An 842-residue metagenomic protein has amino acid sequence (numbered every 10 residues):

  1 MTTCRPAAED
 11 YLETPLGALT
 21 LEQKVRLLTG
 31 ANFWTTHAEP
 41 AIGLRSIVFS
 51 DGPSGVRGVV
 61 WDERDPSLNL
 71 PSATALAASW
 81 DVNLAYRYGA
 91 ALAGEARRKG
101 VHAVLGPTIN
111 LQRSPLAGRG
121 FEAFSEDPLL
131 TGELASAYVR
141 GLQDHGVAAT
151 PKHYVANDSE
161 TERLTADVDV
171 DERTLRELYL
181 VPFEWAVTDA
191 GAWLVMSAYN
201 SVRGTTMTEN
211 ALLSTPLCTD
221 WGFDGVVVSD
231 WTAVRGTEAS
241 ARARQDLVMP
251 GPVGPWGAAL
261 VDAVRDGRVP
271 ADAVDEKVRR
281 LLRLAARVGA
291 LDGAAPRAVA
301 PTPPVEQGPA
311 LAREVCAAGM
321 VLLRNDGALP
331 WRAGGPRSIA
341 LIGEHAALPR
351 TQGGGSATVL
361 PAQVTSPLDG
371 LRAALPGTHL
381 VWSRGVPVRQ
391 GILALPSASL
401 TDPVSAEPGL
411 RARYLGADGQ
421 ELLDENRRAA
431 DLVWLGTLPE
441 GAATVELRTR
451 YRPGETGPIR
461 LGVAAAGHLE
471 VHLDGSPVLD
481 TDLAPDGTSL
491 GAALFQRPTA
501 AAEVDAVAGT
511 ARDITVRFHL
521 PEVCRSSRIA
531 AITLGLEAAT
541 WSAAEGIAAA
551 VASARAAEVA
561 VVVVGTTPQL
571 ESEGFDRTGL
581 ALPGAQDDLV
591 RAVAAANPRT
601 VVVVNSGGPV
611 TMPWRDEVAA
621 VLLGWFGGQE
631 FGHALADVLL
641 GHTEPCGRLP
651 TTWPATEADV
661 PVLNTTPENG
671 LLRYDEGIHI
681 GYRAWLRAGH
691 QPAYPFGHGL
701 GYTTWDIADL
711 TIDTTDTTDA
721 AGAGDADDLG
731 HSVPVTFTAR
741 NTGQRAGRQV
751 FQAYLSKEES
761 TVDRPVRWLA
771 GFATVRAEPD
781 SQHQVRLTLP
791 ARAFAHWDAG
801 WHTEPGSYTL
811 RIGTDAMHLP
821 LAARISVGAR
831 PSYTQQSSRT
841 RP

Functional and structural regions predicted by a protein language model:
M1-M817, Y833-P842: Glycoside hydrolase catalytic-domain context in secreted enzymes
R824-S832: Short beta-strand edge segments in extracellular beta-sheet folds
